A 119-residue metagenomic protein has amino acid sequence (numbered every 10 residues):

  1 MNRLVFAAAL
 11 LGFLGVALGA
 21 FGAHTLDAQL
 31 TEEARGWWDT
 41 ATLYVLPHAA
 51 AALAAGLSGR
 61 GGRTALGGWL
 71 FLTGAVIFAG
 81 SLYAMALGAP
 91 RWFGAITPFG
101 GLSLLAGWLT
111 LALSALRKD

Functional and structural regions predicted by a protein language model:
M1-D119: Polytopic transmembrane helical bundles with strong interfacial aromatic enrichment
